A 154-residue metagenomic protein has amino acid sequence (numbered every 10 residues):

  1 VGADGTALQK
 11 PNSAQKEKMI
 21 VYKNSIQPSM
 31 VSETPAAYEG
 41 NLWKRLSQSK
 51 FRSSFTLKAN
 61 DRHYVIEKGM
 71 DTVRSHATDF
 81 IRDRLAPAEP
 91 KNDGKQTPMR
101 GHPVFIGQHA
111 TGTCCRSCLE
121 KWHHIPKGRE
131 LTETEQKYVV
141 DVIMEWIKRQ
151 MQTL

Functional and structural regions predicted by a protein language model:
G2-N12: Extreme N-terminal basic, low-complexity initiation segments that serve as generic localization/processing leaders
K10, K16-K18, N24: Polybasic, lysine-rich low-complexity intrinsically disordered segments
E33-I81: Core of compact, soluble alpha-helical bundle domains
K58-K68, D83-L85, Q96-T97, G101 (+1 more regions): Membrane-interfacial helix-loop segments of redox and metal-homeostasis proteins, especially TM-loop-TM junctions
N92-T111: Immediate flanking context of iron-sulfur cluster ligation sites
S117-Y138: Iron-sulfur (Fe-S) cluster-binding segments and ferredoxin-like electron-carrier domains, especially [2Fe-2S]
Y138-L154: Short Fe-S-cluster ligation motifs
